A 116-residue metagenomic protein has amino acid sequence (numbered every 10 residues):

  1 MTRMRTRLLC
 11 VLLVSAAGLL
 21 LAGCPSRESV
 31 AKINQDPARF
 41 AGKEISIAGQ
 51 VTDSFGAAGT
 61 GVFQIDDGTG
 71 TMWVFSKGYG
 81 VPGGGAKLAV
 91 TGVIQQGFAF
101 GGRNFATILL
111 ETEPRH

Functional and structural regions predicted by a protein language model:
M1-C24: Sec-dependent bacterial lipoprotein signal peptides
L19-H116: OB-fold and OB-like single-stranded nucleic-acid-recognition modules and their adjacent interaction interfaces
